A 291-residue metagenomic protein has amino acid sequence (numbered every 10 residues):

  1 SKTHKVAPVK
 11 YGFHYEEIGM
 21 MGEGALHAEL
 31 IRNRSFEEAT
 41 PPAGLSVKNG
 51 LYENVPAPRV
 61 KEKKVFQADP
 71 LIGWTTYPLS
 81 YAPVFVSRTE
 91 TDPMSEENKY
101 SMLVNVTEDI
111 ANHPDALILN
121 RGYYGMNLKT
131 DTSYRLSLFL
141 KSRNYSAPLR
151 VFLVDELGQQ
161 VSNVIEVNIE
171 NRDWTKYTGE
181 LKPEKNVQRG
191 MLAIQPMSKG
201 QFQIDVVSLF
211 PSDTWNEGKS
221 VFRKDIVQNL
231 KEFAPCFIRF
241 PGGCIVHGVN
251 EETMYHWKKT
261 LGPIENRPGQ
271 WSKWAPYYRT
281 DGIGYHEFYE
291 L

Functional and structural regions predicted by a protein language model:
S1-H286: Extracellular and organelle-lumenal recognition/adhesion modules and their flexible linkers in secreted
F288-E290: Outer-membrane beta-barrel transmembrane strands
